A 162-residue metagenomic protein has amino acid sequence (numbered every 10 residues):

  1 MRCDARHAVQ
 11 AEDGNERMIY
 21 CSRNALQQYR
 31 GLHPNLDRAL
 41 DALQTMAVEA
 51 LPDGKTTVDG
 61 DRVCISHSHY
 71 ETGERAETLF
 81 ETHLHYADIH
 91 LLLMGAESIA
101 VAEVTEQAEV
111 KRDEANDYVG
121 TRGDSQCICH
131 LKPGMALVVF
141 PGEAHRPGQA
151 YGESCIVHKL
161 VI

Functional and structural regions predicted by a protein language model:
D4, Q10-H67, E74-T82: A short, N-terminal "cap"/entry segment at the start of jelly-roll beta-barrel domains of the cupin/DSBH fold
G60, A76-D88, T105-V110, D124 (+1 more regions): A short beta-loop-beta micro-motif enriched in histidine and acidic residues
H85-S98, E103-T105, K111-Y118: Short, conserved beta-strand element in jelly-roll/cupin
I89, A136-V138, S154-I162: A short hydrophobic beta-strand segment most commonly corresponding to one strand of the jelly-roll/cupin
D117-Q126: Acidic, glycine-rich flexible loop segments
H130-Q149: Conserved metal-binding segment of the jelly-roll/cupin
